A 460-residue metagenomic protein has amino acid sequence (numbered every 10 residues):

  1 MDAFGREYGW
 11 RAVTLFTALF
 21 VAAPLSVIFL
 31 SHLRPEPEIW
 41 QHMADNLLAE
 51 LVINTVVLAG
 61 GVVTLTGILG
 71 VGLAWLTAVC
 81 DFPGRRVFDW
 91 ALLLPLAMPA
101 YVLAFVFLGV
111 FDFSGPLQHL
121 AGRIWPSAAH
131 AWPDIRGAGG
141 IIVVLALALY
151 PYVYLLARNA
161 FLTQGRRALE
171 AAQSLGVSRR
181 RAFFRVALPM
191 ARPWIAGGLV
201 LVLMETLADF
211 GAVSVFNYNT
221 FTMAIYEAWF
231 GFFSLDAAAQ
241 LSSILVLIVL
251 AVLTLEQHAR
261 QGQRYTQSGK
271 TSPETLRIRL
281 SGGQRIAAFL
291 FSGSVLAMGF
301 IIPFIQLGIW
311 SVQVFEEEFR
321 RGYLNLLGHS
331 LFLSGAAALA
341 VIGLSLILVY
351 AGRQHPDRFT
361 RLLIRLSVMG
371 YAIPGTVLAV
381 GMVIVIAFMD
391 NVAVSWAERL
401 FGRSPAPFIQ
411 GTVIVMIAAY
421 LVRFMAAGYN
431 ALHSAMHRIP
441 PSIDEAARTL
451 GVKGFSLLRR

Functional and structural regions predicted by a protein language model:
F4-P35, N46-L162, M190-F210, A238-Q257 (+3 more regions): Membrane-water interface segments at the C-terminal ends of transmembrane alpha-helices in multi-pass inner-membrane
V52, G176-S178, R185, L327: Polytopic alpha-helical membrane proteins, predominantly small-molecule transporters/carriers
Q118, G262-T271, V392-A393, P441: Short, Lys/Arg-enriched, Gly/Pro-containing loop segments at transmembrane-helix junctions of multi-pass membrane
Q164-R167, I439-I443: Short glycine/proline-centered loop/turn elements that form peptide/ligand docking sites
A172-Q173, A447: The alpha-helix within a helix-turn-helix
L175-V177, P189, L450-V452: Glycine/proline-centered hinge or cleavage motifs at structural transition points of membrane proteins
L207-F232: Glycine-rich helix-loop "coupling/hinge" segments at transmembrane-helix boundaries in multipass transporters
A259-F291: Flexible interhelical linker loops that connect adjacent transmembrane helices in multi-pass membrane transporters
